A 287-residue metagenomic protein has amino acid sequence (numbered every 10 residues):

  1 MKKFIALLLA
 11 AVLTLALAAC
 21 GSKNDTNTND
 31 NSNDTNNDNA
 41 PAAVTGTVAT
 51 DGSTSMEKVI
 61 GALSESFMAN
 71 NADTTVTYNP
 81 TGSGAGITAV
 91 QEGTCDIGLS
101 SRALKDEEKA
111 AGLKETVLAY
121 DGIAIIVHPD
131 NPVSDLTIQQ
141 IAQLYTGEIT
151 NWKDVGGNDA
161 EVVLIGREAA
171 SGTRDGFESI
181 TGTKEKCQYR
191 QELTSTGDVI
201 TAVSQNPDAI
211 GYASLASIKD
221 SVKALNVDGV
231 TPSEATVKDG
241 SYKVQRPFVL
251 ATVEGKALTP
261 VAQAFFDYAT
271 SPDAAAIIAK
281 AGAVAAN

Functional and structural regions predicted by a protein language model:
M1-F4, L8-L9: Positively charged n-region of N-terminal signal peptides that target proteins for export
F4, G21-D30, D34-N287: Exported/periplasmic ABC-transporter solute-binding proteins
L15-A19: C-terminal motif of bacterial Sec signal peptides marking the signal peptidase cleavage site
